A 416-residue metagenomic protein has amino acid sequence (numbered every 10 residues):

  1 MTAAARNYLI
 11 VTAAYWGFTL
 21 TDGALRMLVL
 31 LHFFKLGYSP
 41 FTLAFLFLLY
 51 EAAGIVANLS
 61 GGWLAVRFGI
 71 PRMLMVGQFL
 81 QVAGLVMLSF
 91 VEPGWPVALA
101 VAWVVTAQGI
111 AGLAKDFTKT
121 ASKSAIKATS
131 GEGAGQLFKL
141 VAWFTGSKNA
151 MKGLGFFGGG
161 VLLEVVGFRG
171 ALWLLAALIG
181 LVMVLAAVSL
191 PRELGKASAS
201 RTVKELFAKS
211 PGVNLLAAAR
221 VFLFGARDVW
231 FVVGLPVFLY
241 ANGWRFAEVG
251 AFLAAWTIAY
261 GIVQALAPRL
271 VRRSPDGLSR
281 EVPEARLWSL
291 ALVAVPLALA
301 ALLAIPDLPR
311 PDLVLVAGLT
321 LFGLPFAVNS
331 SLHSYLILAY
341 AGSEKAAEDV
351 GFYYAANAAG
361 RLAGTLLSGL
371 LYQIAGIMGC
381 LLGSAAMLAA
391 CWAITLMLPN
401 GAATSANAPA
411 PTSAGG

Functional and structural regions predicted by a protein language model:
M1-A5, S189-G225, A241, T412 (+1 more regions): Juxtamembrane intracellular "pre-TM" segments in multi-pass secondary transporters
T2-A52, N214-W256: Helix-loop boundary and gating motifs at the non-cytosolic
W16, G84, V97-T118, D312-V328: Hydrophobic core of transmembrane alpha-helices in multi-pass small-molecule transporters, especially MFS/SLC-type
F45-W63, A254-A267: Central cavity-lining transmembrane alpha-helices of secondary-active solute carriers, predominantly the Major
A57-I70, L163, V263-P283, Y372: Helix-to-loop junctions at the C-terminal end of transmembrane segments in multipass secondary transporters
F79-V97, A291-L308: C-terminal ends and interior cores of transmembrane alpha-helices in multi-pass membrane transporters/permeases
A107-K148: Cytoplasmic helix-loop-helix junction between adjacent transmembrane helices in 12-TM secondary transporters
V282-S330: C-terminal transmembrane helical hairpin of 12-TM major facilitator-type secondary transporters
